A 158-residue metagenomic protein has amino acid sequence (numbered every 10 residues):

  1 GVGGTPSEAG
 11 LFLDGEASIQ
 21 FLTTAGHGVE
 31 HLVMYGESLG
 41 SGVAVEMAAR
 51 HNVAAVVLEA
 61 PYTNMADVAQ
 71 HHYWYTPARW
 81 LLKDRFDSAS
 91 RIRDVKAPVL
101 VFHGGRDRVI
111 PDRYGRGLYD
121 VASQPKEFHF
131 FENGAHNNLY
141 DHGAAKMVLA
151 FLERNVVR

Functional and structural regions predicted by a protein language model:
T5-G26, E46, S90: Alpha/beta-hydrolase active-site loop
G26-S38: Alpha/beta-hydrolase fold nucleophile elbow
S41-A97, F130, G143: Hydrolase active-site cap/lid region
S88, A97, P111-D120, A144: Short alpha-helix in the alpha/beta-hydrolase fold that links the catalytic acid
D94-K96, V101-H103, D107: Short beta-strand/loop motif that positions the catalytic acidic residue of the alpha/beta-hydrolase fold
G105-I110, H136-N138: Acidic catalytic loop of the alpha/beta-hydrolase fold
R116-N137: Catalytic histidine neighborhood in serine/cysteine hydrolases with alpha/beta-hydrolase-type architecture
L139-R154: Post-His helix in hydrolase/transferase enzymes
